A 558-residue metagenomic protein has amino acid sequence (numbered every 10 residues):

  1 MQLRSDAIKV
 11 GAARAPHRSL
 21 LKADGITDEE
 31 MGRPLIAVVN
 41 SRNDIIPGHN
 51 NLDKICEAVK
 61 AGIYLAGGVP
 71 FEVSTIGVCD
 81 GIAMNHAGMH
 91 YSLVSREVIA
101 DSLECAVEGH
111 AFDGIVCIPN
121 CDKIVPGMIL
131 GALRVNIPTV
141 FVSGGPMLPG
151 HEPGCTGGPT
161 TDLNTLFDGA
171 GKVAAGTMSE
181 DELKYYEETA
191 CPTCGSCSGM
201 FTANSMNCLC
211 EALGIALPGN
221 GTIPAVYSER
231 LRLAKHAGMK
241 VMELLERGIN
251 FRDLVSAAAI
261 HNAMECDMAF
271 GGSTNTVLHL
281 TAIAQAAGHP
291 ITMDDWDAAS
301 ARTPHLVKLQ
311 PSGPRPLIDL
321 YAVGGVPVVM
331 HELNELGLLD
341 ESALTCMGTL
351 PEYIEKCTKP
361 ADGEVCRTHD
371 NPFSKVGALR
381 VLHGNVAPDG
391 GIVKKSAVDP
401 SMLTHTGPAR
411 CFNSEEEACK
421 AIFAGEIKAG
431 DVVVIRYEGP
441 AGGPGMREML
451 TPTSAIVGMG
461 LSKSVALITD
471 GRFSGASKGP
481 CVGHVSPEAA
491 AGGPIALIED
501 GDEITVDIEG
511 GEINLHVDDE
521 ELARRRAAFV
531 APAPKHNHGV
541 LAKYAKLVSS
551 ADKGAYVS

Functional and structural regions predicted by a protein language model:
M1-D44, G48-N50, I55-I76, G81-I82 (+5 more regions): Catalytic or ion-coupling anion/metal-binding cores of large enzyme and transporter domains
S92-D101: Glycine-rich, highly charged phosphate/nucleotide-binding loops
V107-M128, T139-S143: A short, small-residue-rich loop immediately preceding and capping a beta-strand
